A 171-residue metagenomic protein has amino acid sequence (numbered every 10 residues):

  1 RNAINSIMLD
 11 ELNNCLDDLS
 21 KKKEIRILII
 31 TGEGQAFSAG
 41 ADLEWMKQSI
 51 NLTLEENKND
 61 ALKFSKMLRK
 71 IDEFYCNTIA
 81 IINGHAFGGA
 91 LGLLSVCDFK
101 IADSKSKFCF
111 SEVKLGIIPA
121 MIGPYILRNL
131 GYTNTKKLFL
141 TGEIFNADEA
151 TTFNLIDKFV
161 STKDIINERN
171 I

Functional and structural regions predicted by a protein language model:
R1, Q35, G40-L43, H85 (+2 more regions): A short, glycine- and basic residue-enriched loop/turn that sits immediately adjacent to a domain's principal
R1-E33, R69, I171: Conserved CoA-thioester-binding segment of acyl-CoA-metabolizing enzymes
D10-N13, K58-S65, N167-I171: Generic alpha-helical structural signal
E11-L12, I30, D42, N77 (+2 more regions): Terminal peptide-recognition signature
E24, G32-R69, A86: Glycine- (often His-adjacent) and acidic-residue-rich active-site loop that binds/positions the CoA thioester
K70-I171: Crotonase-fold acyl-CoA enzyme core
